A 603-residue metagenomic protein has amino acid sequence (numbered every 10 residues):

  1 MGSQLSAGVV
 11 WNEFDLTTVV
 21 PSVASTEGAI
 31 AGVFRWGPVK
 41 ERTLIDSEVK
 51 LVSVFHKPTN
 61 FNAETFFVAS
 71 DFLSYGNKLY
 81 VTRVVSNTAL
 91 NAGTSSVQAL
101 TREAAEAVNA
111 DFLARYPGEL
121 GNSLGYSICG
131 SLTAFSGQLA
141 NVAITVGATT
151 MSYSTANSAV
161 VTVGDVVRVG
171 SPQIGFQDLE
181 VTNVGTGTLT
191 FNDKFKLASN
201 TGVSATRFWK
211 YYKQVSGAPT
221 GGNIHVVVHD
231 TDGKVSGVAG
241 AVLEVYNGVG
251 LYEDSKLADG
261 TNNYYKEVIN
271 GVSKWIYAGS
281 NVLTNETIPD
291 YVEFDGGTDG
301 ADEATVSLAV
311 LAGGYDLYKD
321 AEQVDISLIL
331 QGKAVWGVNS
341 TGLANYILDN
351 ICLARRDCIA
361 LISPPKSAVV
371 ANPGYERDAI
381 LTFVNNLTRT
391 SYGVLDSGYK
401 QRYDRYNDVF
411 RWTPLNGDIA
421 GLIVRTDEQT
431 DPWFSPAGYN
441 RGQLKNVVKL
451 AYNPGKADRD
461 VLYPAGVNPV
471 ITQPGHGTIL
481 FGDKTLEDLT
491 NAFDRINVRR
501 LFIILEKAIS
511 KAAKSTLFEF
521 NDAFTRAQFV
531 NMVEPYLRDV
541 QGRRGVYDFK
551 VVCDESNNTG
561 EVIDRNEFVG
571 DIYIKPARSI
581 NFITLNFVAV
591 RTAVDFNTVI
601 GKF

Functional and structural regions predicted by a protein language model:
M1-L100, A110-R115, D230-G233, S273 (+2 more regions): Structured, hydrophobic secondary-structure cores that serve as assembly/anchoring elements
K40, G175-D178, V235-L243, I580-F582: Short, mixed charged/polar active-site loops that provide acid/base catalysis or chelate metal/phosphate cofactors
A92-G137, N192, T201-T261: Extended, Lys/Arg-rich, non-catalytic nucleic-acid recognition/anchoring regions of very large nucleic-acid-interacting
L100-L113, E119-S199: Autoprocessing Asn-cyclization modules and mimics
A110, D165, L179, I224-H225 (+2 more regions): Residue-level detector of short, conserved catalytic/binding motifs and their immediate flanks
A143, N192-K196, K256-N281, T598-F603: Short, surface-exposed secondary-structure junctions/capping segments
D165, G170, F208-G217, G222-H225 (+1 more regions): Extracellular attachment fibers and their assembly/anchoring modules in secreted or virion-surface proteins
